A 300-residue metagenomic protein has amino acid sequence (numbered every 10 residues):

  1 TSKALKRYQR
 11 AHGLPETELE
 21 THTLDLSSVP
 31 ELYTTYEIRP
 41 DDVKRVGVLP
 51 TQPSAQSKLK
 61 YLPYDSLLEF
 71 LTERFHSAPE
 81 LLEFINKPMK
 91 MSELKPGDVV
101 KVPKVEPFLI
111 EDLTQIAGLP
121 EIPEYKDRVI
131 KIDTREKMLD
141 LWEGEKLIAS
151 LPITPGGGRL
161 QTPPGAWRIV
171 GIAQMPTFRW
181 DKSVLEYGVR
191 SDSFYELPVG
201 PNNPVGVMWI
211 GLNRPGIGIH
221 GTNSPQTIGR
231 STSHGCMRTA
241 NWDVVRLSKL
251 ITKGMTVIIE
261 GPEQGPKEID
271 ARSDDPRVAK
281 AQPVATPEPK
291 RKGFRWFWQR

Functional and structural regions predicted by a protein language model:
T1-K44, L81-G118, V257: Extracellular LysM carbohydrate-binding repeats and other cell-envelope/extracellular binding modules
T1-S2, K60-D65, F75, E93 (+7 more regions): Solvent-exposed, acidic/flexible segments
A4-Q9, L67-R74, P79-F84, L139: Short alpha-helical segments in extracytoplasmic peptidoglycan/chitin-binding modules and envelope-associated proteins
Y36-H76: Primarily a LysM-type cell-wall glycan-binding module
V46, L139-L141, P176-W180, I219: Short, solvent-exposed loop/turn elements at domain surfaces
A78, K90-S92, D98-A166, G171-I172 (+1 more regions): Cell wall/extracellular polymer interaction/catalysis modules
M89, E186-R300: Exported/periplasmic cell-wall-interacting domains
